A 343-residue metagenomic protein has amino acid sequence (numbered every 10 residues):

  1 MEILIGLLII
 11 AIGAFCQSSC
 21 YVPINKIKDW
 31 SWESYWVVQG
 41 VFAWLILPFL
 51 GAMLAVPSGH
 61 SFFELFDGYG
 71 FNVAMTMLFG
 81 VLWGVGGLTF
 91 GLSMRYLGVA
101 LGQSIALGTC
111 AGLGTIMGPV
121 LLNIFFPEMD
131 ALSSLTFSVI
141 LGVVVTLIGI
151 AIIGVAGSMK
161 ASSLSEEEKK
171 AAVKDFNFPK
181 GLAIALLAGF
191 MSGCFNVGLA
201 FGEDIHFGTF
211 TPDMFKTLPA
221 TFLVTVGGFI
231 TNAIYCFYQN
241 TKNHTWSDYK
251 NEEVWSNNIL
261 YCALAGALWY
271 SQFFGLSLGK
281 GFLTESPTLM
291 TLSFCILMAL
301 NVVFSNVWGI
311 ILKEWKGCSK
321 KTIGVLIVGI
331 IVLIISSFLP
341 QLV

Functional and structural regions predicted by a protein language model:
M1-V343: Polytopic alpha-helical membrane proteins, predominantly small-molecule transporters/carriers
